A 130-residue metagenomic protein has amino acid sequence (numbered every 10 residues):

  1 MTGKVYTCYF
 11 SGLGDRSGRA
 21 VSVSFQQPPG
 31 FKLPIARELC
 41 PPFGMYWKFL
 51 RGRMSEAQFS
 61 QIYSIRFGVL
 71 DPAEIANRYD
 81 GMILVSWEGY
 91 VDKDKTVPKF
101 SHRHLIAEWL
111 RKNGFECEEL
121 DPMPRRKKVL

Functional and structural regions predicted by a protein language model:
M1-L130: Residues lining hydrophobic/aromatic ligand-binding pockets adjacent to catalytic sites
